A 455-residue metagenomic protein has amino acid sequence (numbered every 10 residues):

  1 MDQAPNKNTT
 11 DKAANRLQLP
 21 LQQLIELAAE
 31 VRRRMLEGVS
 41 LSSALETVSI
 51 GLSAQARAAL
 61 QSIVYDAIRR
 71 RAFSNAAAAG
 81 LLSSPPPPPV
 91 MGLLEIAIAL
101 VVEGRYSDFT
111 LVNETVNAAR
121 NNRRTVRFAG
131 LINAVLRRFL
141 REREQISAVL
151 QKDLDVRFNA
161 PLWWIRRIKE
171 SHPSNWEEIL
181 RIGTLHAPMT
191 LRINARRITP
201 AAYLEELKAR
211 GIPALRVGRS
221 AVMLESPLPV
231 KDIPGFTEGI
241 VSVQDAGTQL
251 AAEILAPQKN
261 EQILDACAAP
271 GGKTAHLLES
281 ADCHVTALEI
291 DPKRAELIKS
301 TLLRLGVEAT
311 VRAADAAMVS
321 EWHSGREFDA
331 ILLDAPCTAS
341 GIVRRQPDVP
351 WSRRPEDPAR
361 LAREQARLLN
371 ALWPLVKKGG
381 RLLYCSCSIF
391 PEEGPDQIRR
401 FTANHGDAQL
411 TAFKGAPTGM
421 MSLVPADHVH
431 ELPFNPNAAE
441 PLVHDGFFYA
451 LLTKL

Functional and structural regions predicted by a protein language model:
M1-L455: S-adenosylmethionine
